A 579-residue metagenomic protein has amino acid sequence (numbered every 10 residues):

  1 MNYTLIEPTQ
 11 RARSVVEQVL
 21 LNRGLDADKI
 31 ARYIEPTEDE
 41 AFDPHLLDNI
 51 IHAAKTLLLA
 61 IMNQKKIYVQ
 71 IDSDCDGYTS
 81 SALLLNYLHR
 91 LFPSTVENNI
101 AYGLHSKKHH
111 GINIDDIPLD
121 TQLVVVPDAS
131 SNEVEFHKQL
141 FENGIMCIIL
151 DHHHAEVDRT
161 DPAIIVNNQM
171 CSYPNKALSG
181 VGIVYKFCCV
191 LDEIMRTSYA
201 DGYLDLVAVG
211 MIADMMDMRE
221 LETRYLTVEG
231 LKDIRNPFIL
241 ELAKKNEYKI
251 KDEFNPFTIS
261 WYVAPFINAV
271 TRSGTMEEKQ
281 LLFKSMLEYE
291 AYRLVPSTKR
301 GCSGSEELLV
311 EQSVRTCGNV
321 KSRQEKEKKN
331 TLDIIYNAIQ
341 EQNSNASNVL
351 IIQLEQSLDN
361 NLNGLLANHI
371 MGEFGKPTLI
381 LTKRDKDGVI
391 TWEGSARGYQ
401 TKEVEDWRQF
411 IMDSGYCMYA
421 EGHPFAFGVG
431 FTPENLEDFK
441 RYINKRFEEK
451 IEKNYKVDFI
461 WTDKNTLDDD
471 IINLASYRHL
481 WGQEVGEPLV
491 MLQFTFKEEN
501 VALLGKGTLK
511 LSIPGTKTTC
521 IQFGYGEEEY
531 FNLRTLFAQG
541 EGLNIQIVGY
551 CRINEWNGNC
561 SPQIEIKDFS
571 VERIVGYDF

Functional and structural regions predicted by a protein language model:
N2-L123, E142-I145, D192-R441, F459-K464 (+1 more regions): Hydrophobic helix-and-loop "lid/oligomerization" segment in the mid-to-C-terminal part of catalytic domains
H109, I114-I117, V124-F141, I145-V207 (+1 more regions): Conserved phosphate-handling catalytic cores of large alpha/beta enzymes
L231-L240, K245, E448-R534: A contiguous loop/helix-start segment that scaffolds small-molecule binding in enzyme catalytic cores
F266, S512-P514, V548-Y550, K567: Residue-level recognition of well-ordered beta-strand positions that form the cores of beta-sheet-rich folds across
A420-E421, F496-K497, G542-E555: OB-fold and OB-like beta-barrel modules that bind single-stranded nucleic acids
E528-V548: Short nucleic-acid-contacting surface segments enriched for D/E, G, S/T with interspersed K/R
E555-D578: OB-fold/S1-family single-stranded nucleic acid-binding modules
